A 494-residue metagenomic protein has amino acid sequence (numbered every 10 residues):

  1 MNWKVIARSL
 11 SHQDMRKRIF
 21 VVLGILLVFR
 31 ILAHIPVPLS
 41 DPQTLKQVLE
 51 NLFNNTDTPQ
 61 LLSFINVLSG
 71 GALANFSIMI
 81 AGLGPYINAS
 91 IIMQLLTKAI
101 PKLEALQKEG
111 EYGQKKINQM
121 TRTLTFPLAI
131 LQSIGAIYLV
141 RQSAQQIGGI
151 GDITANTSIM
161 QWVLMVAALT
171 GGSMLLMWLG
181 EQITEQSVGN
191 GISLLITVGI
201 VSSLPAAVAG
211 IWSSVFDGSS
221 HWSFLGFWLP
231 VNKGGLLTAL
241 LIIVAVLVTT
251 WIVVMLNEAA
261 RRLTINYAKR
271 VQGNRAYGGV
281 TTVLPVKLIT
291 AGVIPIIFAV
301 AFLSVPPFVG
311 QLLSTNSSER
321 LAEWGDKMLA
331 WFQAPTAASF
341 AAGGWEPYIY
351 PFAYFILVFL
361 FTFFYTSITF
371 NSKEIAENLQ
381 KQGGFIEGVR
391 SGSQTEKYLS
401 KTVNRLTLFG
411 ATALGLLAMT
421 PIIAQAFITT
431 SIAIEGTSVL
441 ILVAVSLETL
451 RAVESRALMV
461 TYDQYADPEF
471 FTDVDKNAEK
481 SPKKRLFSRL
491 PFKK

Functional and structural regions predicted by a protein language model:
M1-Q107, E111-K494: N-terminal cationic and glycine-rich segments that engage phosphates or anionic surfaces
